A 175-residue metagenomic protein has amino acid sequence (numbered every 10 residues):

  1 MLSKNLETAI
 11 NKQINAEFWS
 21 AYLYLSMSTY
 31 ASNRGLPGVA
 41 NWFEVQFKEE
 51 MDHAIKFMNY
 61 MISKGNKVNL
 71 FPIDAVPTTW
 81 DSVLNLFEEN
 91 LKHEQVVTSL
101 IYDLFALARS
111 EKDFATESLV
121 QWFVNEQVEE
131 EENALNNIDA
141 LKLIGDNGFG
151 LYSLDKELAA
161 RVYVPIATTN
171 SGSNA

Functional and structural regions predicted by a protein language model:
M1-A175: Iron-associated oxidoreductase/ferritin-like identity signal
